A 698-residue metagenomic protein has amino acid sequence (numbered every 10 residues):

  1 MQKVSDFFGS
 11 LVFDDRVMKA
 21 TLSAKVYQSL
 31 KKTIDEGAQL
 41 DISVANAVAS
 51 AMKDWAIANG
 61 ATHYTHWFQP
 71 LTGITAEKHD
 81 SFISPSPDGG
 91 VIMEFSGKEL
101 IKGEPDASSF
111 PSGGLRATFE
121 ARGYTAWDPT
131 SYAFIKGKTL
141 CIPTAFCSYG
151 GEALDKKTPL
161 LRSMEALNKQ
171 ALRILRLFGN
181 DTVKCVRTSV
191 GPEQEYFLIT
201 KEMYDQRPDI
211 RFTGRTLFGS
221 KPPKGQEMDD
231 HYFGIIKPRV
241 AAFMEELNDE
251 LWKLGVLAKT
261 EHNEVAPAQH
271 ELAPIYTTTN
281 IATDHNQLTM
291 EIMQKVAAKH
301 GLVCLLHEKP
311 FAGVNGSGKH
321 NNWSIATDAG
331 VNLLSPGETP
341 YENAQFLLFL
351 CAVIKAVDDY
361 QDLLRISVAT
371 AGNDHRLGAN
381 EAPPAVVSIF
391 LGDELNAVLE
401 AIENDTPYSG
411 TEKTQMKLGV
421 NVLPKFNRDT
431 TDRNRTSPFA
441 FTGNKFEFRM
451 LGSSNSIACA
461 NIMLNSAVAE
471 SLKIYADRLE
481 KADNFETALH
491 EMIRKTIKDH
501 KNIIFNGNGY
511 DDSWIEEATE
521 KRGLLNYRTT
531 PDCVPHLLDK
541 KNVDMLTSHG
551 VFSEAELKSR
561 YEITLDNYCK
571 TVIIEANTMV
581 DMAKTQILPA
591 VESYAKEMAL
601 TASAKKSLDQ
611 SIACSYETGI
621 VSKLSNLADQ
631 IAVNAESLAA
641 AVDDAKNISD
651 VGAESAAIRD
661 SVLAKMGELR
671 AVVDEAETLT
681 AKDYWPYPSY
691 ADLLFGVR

Functional and structural regions predicted by a protein language model:
M1-D14, T33-D35, P223-Y232: Gly-rich Lys/Arg/Thr-decorated short loops/hinges at beta-loop-alpha junctions or inter-strand turns that position
F8-E120: Active-site core of metal-dependent hydrolases
V44-V48, F68-P70, K98-E99, F146 (+4 more regions): Active-site-proximal loop/turn and secondary-structure-junction residues that shape catalytic pockets, frequently
I57, A61, T65-Q69, H285-K299 (+4 more regions): Hydrophobic/aromatic-rich, well-ordered segments within soluble, folded domains that form packed cores
Q69, P87, W252, A298 (+16 more regions): Hydrophobic alpha-helix feature that most strongly marks membrane-spanning transmembrane helices and their immediate
G73-G89, S108, R207, G214-T216 (+4 more regions): Short linear, low-complexity motifs centered on an aromatic residue
E120-L306, N315-G318, I325-E562: Glycine-rich, acidic/polar active-site loops that bind/position phosphate-bearing ligands
K498-R698: C-terminal amphipathic alpha-helical interaction region
